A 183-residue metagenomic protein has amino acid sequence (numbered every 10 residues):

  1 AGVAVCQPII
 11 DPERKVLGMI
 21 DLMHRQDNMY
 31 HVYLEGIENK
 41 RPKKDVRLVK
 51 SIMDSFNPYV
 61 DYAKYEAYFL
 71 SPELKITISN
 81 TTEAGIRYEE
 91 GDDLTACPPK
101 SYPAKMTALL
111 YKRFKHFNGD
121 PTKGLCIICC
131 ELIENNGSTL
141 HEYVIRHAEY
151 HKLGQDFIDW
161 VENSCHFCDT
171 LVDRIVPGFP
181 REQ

Functional and structural regions predicted by a protein language model:
G2-Q183: Substrate/ligand-engaging "lid" and interaction regions
